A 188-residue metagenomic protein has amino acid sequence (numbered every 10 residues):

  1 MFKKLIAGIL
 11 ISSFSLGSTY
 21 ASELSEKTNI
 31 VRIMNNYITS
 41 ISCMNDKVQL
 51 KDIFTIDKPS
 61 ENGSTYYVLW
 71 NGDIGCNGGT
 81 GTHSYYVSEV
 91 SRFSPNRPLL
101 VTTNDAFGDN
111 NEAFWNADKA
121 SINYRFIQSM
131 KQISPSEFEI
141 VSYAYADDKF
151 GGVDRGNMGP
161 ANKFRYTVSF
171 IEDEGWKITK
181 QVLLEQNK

Functional and structural regions predicted by a protein language model:
M1-K4, Q181-L183: Composition- and surface-driven signal marking solvent-exposed, interaction-prone regions in large proteins
K4-S15: Sec-dependent N-terminal signal peptides
T19-T65, G175-K188: Terminal domain-start segments
S22-K27, S121-K188: Acidic, small-residue rich beta-repeat scaffolds with periodic aromatic anchors
V48-N123: Surface-exposed acidic loop/strand-edge motifs in secreted or periplasmic proteins that form small linear binding
